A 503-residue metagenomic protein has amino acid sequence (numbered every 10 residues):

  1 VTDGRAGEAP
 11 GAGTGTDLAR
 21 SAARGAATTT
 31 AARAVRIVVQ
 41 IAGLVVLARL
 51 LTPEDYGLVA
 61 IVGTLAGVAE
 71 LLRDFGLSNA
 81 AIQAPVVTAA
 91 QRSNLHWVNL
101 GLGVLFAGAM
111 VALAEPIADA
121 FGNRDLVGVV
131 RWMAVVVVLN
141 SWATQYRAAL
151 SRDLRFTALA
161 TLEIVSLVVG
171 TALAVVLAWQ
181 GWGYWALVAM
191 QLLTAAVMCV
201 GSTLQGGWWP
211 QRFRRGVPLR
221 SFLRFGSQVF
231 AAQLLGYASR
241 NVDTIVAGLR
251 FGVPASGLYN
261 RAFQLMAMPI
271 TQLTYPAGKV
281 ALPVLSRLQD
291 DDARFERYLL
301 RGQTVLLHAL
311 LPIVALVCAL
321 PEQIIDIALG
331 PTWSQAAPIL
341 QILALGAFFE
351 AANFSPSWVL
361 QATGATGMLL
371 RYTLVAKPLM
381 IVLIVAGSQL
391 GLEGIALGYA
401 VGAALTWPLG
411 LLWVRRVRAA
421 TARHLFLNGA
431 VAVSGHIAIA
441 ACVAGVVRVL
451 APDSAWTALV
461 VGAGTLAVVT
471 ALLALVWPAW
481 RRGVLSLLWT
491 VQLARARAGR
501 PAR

Functional and structural regions predicted by a protein language model:
V1-I41, D74, N79-I82, V86-W97 (+5 more regions): N-terminal membrane topogenesis motif
T2-G13, L412, A420-A422, A441-R503: Membrane-proximal transmembrane or re-entrant/amphipathic helices at the cytosolic face
T2-L18, A22, T157, V200-N241 (+3 more regions): Interhelical loop/hinge segments that connect adjacent transmembrane helices in multipass membrane
D3-A6, D17-F75, G101-P116, R131-V136 (+3 more regions): Signature of the first transmembrane helix
G25-Q40, L187-M190, T194, M198 (+5 more regions): Transmembrane helical elements of multi-pass membrane transporters/channels
A80-A89, L139-L162, W185, G206 (+3 more regions): Membrane-interface junctions at transmembrane-helix termini in multi-pass inner-membrane proteins
Q83-N99, L258-L374: Specific pore-lining/lateral-gate transmembrane helices of multi-pass inner-membrane transport and insertion machines
V127-A134, L162-W208, R224-F225, R261 (+5 more regions): Hydrophobic alpha-helical transmembrane segments
